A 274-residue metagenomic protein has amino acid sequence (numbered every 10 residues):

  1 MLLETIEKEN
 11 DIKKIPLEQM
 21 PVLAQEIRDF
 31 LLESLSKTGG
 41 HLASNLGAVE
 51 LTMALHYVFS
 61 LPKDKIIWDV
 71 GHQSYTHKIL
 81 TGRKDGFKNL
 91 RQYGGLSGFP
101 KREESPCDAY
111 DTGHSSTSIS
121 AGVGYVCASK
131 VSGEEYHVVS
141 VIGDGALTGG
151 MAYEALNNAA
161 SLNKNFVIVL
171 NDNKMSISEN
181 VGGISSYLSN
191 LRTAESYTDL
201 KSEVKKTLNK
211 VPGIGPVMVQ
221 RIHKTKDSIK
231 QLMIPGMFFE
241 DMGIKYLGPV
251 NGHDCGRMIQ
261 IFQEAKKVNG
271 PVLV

Functional and structural regions predicted by a protein language model:
M1-T81, F238-F262, N269-L273: N-terminal amphipathic, basic-rich helices that act as targeting or association modules
L2-K8, F30-S34, L96-A109, Y136 (+2 more regions): Gly-rich Lys/Arg/Thr-decorated short loops/hinges at beta-loop-alpha junctions or inter-strand turns that position
D11-K14, D144, D172: Acidic active-site catalytic centers that drive phospho-/nucleotidyl reactions and related ester hydrolyses
H41-L162: Cofactor-binding active-site loop characterized by glycine-rich and histidine/acidic residues
W68, G143, L170-N171, V274: Active-site flanking residues adjacent to catalytic metal/cofactor-binding acidic residues
H137-V139, N165-V167, P271-L273: Residue-level preference for the first positions of well-ordered beta-strands
G149-N171, V181, S185-A194: A short alpha/beta connector and helix-capping loop motif
K174-L273: Long, well-ordered, tryptophan-enriched scaffold segments
